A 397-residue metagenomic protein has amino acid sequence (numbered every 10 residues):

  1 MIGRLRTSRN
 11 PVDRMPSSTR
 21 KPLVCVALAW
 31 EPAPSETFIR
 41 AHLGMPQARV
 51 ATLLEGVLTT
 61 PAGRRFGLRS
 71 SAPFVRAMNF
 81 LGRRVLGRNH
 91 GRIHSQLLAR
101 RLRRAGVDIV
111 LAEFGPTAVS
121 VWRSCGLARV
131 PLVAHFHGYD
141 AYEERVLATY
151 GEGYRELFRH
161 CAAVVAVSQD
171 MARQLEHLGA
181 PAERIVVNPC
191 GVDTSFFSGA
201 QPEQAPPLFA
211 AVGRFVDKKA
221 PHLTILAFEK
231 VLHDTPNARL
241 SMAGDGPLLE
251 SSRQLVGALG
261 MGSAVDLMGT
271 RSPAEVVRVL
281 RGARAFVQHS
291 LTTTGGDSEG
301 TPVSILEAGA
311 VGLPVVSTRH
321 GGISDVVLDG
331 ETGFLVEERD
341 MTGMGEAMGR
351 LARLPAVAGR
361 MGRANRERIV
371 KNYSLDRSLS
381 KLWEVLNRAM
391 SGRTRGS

Functional and structural regions predicted by a protein language model:
M1-R69: N-terminal subdomain of nucleotide-sugar transferases
C25, Q201-L232, S241: Conserved donor-binding/catalytic core segment of Leloir-type glycosyltransferases
A112-T117, F136: Short His-centered aromatic/hydrophobic patch
D170, G191: Carbohydrate-associated surface elements
R253-A274, A285: Nucleotide-activated donor-binding/catalytic signature segment of Leloir-type glycosyltransferases, i.e., the conserved
R281-G296, L313: Acidic donor-binding loop of glycosyltransferase active sites
I305, G309-A310, P314-S317, V327: Short hydrophobic beta-strand element within catalytic cores of glycosyltransferases and related nucleotide-activated
V326-G330, F334-M341, R350-P355: Conserved acidic donor-binding segment of nucleotide-sugar-dependent glycosyltransferases
